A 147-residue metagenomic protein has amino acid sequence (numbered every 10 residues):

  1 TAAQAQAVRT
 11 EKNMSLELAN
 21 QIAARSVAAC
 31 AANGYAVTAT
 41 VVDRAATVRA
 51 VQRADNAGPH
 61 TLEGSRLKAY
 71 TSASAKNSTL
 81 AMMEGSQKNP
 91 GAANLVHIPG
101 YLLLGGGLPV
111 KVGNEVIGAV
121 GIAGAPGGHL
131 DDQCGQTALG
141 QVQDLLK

Functional and structural regions predicted by a protein language model:
T1-A2: Bacterial N-terminal signal peptides
A5-K147: Flexible, solvent-exposed loop/hinge segments and secondary-structure transition points
